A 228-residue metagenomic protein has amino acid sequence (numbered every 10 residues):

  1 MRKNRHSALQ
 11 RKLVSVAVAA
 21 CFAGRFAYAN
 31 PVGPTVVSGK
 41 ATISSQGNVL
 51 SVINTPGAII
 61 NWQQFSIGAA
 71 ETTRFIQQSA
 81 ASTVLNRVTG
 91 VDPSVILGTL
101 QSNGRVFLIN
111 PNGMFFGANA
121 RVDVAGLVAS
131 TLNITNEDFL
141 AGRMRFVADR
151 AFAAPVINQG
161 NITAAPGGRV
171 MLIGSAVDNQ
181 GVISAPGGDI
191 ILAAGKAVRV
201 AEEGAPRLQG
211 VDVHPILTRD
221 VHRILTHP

Functional and structural regions predicted by a protein language model:
R2-P228: Extracellular and secretory-pathway beta-repeat/beta-biased strand scaffolds
